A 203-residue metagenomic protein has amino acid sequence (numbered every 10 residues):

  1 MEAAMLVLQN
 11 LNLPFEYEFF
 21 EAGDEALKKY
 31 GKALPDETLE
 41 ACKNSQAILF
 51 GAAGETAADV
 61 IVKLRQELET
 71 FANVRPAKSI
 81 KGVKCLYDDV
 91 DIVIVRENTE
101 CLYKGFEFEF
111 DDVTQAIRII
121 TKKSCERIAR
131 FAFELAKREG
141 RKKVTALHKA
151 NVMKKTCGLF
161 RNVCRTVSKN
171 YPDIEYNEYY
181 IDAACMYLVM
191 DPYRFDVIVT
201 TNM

Functional and structural regions predicted by a protein language model:
M1-E18, T38, N44-S45: Acidic/polar, glycine-rich intrinsically disordered N-terminal extensions of enzymes
M1-L11, D111-D182: Glycine-rich phosphate/diphosphate-binding loop of Rossmann-like nucleotide-binding domains
L13-F15, K43-A47, E69-F71, D88-D91 (+4 more regions): Short coil/turn connectors at secondary-structure junctions
P14-E37, M186-L188: N-terminal beta-loop-helix "entrance" segment that forms/cooperates in small-molecule cofactor or anionic ligand
E16-F20, R75, T145, N177-Y179: General small-molecule cofactor/ligand-binding pocket signal
K28-R118: N-terminal glycine-rich phosphate/adenylate-binding segment common to multiple enzyme folds
E37-T56, D173-M203: Glycine-rich phosphate-binding loop
Y87, K104-F108, K155-F160, L188-D191: Short acidic, glycine/serine/threonine-rich loops at helix termini
